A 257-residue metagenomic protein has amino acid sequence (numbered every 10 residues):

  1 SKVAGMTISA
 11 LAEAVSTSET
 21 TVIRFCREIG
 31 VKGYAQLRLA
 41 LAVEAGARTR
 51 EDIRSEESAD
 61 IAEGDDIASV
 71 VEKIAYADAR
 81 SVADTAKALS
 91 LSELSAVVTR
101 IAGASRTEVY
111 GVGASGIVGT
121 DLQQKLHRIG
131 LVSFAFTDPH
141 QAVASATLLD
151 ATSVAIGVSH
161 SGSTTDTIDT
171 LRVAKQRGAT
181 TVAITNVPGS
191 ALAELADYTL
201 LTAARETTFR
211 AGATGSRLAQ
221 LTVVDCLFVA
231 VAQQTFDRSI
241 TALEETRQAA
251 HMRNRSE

Functional and structural regions predicted by a protein language model:
S1-E93: HTH-adjacent hinge/linker in prokaryotic transcriptional regulators
A4-I8, V15, Y34, I67-V71 (+9 more regions): Generic structural signal for well-ordered, non-membrane alpha-helical segments in soluble metabolic enzymes
S92-A104: Glycine-rich phosphate/diphosphate-binding loops that line cofactor/substrate pockets in enzymes
A102-T222, F228-T235: Glycine-rich phosphate-binding loops that contact phosphosugars or nucleotide phosphates
D237-E257: A short, charged, Gly/Pro-tolerant segment at domain boundaries
